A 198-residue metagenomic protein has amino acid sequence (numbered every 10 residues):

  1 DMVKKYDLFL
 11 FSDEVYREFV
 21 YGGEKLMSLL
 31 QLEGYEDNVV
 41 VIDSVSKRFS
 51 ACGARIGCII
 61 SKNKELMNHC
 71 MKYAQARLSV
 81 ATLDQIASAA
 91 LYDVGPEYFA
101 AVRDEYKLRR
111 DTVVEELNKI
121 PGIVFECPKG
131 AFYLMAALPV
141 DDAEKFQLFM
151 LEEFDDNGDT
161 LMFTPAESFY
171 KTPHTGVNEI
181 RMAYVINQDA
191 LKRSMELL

Functional and structural regions predicted by a protein language model:
D1-L198: PLP-dependent class I/II
